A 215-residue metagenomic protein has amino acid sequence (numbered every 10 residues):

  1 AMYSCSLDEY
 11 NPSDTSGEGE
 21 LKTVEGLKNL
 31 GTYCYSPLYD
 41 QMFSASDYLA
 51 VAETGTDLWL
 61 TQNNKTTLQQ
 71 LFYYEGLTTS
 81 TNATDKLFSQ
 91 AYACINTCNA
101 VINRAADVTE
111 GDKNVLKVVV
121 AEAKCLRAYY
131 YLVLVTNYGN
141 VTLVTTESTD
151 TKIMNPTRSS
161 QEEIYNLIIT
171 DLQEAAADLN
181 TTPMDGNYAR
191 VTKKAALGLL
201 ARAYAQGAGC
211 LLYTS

Functional and structural regions predicted by a protein language model:
A1-Y3: Sec-dependent bacterial lipoprotein signal peptides
C5-V51, S215: Membrane-proximal, proline-rich intrinsically disordered regions
Y10, V135-T146: Short, well-structured active-site flanking segments
D14-G17, G76-L77, T145-I153: Short linear capping/connector segments at secondary-structure termini
V24, K28-T32, S36-D40, K65-Y138 (+2 more regions): Conserved, well-structured interaction surfaces
A189-L199: Amphipathic alpha-helical protein-interaction segments enriched in hydrophobic
C210-Y213: Residue-level detector of conserved catalytic or cofactor/ligand-binding positions in enzyme active sites
